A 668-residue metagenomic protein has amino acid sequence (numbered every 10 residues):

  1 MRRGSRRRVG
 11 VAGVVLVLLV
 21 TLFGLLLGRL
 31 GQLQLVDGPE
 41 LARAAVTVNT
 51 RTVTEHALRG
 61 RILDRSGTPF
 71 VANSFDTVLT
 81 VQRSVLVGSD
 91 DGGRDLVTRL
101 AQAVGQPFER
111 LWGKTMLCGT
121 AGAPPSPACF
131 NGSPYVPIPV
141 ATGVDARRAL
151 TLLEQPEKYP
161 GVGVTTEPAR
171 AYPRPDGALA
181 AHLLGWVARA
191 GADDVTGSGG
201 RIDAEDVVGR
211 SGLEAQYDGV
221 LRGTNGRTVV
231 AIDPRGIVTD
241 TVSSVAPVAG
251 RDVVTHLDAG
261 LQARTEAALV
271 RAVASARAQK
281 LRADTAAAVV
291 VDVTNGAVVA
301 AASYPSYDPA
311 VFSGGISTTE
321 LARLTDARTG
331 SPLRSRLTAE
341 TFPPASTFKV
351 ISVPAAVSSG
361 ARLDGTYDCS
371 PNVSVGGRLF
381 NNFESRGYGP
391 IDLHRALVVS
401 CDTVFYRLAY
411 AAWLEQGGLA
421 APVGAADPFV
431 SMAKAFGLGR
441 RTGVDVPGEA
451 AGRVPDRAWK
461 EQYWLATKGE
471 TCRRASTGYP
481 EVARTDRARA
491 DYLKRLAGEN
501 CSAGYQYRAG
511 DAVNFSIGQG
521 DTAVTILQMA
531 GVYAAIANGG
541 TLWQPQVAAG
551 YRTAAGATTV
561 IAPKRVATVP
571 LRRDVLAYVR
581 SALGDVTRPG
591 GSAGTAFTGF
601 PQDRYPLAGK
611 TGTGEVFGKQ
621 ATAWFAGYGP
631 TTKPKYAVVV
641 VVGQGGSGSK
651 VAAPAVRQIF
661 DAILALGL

Functional and structural regions predicted by a protein language model:
M1-A215, G219, R227-V230, P234-V245 (+8 more regions): Membrane-proximal periplasmic segments of bacterial cell-envelope enzymes, especially penicillin-binding proteins
V71, D233-D240, S244, A286 (+3 more regions): Beta-lactam-recognizing serine transpeptidase/beta-lactamase-like catalytic domain environment
S84-P107, A259, G315-T341: Short, solvent-exposed cationic patches
G88, G92, L257, L571 (+1 more regions): Short alpha-helix boundary/capping segments
R94-T98, Q102, T142, L150 (+21 more regions): Solvent-exposed, polar/charged alpha-helical surfaces in well-ordered, non-transmembrane soluble domains, broadly
I237-A286: Conserved, well-ordered alpha-helix/loop/beta-strand core segments that scaffold catalytic motifs
R271-A278, D326, D585-R588, A665: Conserved helix-loop functional segments at active or binding sites
A557-V566, R657-L668: Short, gly/Ser/Thr-rich active-site loops of penicillin-recognizing serine hydrolases
